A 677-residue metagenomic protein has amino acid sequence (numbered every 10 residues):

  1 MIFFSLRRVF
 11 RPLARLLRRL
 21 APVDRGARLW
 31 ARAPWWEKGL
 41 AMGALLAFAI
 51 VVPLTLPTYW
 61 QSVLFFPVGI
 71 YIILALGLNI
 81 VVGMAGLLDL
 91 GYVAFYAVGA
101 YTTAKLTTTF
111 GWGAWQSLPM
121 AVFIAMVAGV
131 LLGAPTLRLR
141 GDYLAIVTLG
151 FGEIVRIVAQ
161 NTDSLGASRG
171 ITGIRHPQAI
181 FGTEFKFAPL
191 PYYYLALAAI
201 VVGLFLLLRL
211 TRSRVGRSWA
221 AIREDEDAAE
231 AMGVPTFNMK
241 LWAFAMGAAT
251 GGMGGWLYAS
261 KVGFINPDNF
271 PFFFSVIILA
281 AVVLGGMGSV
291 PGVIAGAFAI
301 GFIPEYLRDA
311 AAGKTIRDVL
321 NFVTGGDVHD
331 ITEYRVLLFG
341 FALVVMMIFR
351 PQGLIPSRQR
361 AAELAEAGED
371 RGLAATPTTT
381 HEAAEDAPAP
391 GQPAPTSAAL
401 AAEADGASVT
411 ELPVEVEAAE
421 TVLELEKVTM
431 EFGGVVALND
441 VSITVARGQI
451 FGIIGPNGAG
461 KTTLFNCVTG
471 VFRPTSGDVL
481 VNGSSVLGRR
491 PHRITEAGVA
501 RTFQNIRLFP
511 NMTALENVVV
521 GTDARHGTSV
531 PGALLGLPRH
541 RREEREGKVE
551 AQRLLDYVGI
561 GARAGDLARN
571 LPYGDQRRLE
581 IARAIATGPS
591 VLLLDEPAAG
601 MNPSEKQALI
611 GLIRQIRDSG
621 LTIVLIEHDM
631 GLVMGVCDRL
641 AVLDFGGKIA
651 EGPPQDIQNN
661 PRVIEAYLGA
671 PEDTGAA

Functional and structural regions predicted by a protein language model:
M1-A394: Transmembrane alpha-helices and adjacent helix-loop boundaries
M1-F3, Q61, T162, S168 (+16 more regions): Generic N-terminal initiation segments characterized by hydrophobic and/or small/turn-forming residues
L17, A21, R28-W30, K38-L40 (+17 more regions): Short linear motifs at secondary-structure transitions and domain/linker junctions
R32, I50, L139, D268 (+7 more regions): Residue-level detector of alpha-helix boundaries and kinks
T172-R175, E184, A342, I355 (+11 more regions): Compositionally biased, intrinsically disordered low-complexity regions
Q359-T429, E672-A677: ABC-family P-loop ATPase nucleotide-binding domain
V414-A677: Glycine-rich phosphate-binding loops of nucleotide-dependent enzymes
